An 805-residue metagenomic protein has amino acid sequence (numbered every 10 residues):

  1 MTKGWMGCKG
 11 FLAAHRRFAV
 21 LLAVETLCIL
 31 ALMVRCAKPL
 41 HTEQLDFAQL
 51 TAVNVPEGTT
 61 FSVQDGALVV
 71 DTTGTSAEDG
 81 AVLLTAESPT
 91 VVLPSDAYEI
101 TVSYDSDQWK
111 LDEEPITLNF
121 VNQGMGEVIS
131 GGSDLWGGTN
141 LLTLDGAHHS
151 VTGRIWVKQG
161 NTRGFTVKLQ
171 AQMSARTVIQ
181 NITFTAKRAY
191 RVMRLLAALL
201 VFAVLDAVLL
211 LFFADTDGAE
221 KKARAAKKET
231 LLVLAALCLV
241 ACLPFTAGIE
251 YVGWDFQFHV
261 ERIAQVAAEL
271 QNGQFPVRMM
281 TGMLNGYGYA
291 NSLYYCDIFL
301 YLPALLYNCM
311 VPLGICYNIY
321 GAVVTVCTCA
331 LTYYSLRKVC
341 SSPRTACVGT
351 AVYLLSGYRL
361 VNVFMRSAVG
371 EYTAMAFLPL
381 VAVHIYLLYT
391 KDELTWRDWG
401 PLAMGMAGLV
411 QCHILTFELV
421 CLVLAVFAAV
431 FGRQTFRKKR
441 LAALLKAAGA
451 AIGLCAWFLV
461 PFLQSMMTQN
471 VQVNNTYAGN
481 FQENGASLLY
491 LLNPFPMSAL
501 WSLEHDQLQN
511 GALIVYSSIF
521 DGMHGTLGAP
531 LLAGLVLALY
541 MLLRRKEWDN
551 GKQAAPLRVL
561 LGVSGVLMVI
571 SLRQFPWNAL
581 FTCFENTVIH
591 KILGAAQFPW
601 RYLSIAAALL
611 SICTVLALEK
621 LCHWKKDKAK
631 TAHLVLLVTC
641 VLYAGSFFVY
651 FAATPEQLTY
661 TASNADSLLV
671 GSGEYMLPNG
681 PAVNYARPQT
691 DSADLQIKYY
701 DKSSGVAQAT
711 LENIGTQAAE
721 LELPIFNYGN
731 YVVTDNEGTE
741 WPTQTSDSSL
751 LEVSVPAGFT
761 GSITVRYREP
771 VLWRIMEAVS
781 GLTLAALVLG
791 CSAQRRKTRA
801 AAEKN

Functional and structural regions predicted by a protein language model:
M1-P39, Y190-P244, A554-A555, A785-N805: Start-transfer (signal-anchor) and selected internal transmembrane alpha helices of multi-pass inner/ER membrane
A31-K38, L237-E250, A268-F275, C347-R366 (+7 more regions): Membrane-interface helix-loop junctions at the exits of transmembrane helices
Q49-A52, A443, A451-L543, A665-V683 (+1 more regions): Periplasmic/ER-lumenal interhelical loops and adjacent helix-loop junctions in multi-pass membrane proteins
H148, A189-R191, A219-K222, A682-N805: Active-site-proximal, structured, solvent-exposed surfaces of multi-pass membrane proteins that position macromolecular
C238-P379, H384, G408-L409, I414-L415: Active-site lumenal/periplasmic loops and adjacent helix-entry segments of GT-C-fold, multi-pass membrane
V381-D398: Membrane-interface transmembrane helices that cradle and orient dolichyl/undecaprenyl
D398-H413, A425, G449-G453: Membrane-interface alpha helices of multi-pass inner-membrane proteins
L419-I452, A538-W548: Perimembrane helix-loop-helix junctions
